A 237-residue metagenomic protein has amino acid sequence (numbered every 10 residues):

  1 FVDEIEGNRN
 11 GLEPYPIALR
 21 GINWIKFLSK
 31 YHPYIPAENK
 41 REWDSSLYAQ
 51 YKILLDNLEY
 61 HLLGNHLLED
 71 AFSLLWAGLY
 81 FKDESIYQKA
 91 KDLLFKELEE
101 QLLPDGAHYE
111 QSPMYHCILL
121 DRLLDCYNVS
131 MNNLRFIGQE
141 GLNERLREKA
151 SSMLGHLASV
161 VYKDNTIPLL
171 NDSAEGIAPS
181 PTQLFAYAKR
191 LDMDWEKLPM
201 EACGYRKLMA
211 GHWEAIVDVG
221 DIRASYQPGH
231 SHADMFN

Functional and structural regions predicted by a protein language model:
F1-A150: Aromatic-lined, polymer-binding surfaces characteristic of secreted/periplasmic polysaccharide-degrading enzymes
A107-N237: Carbohydrate-active enzyme catalytic cores, enriched for enzymes that act on polyanionic acidic polysaccharides
